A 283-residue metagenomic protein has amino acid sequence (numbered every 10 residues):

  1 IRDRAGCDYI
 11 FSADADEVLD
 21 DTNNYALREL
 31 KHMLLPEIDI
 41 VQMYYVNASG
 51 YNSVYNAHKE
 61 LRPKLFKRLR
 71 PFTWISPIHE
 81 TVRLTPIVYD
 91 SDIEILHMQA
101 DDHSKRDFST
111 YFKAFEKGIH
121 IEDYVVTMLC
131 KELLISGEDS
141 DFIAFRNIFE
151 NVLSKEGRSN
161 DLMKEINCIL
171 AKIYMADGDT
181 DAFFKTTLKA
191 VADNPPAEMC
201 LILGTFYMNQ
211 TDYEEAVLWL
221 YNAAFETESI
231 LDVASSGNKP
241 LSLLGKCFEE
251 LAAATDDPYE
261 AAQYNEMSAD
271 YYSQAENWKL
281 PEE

Functional and structural regions predicted by a protein language model:
G6-D20: Short beta-strand-to-loop acidic/aromatic patch adjacent to the donor-nucleotide binding site
L19-S140: Catalytic-site signature of metal-activated, phosphate-bearing donor transferases, centered on the GT-A/GT-A-like
D107, D141-F145, F183, A216 (+2 more regions): Single-residue signature of alpha-solenoid repeat helices
F115-H120, E150-M163, E226-G237, A254: Flexible helix-coil transition and linker loops at the boundaries of alpha-helical arrays
I119-V126, R158-C168, N194-I202, S235-L244: Generic helix N-cap/helix-start motif at coil->alpha-helix transitions
H120, E138-F142, T180, Y213-E214 (+3 more regions): TPR-repeat structural position
